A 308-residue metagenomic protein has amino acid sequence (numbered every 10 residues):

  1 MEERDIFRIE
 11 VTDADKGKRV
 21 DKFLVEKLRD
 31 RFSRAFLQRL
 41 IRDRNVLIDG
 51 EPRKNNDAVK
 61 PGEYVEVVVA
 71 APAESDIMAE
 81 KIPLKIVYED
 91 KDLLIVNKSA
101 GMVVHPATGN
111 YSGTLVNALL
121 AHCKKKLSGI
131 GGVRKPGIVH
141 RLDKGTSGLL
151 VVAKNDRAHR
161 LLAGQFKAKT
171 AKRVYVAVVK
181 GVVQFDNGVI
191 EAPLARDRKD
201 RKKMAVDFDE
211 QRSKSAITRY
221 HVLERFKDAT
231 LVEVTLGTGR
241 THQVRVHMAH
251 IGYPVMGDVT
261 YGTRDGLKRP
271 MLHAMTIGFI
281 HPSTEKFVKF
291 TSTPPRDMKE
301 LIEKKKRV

Functional and structural regions predicted by a protein language model:
M1-V189, P193, R198, M271 (+2 more regions): RNA pseudouridine synthases
D49-N55, D228-L231, T263: Short alpha-helix capping/helix-loop boundary micro-motifs
G50, V69, V246, V259 (+1 more regions): Conserved "cap/hinge" positions at secondary-structure junctions
I86, V179, Y220-V222, V255: Conserved hydrophobic positions within beta-strands
S112, K172, V176, K180 (+1 more regions): Flexible glycine-rich active-site/ligand-binding loops centered on an Asp-His dyad
G132-G164, A171-K172, A195-I251, A274-V308: The conserved catalytic core of RNA pseudouridine synthases
V255-S283: RNA substrate-recognition surfaces in RNA-acting enzymes
